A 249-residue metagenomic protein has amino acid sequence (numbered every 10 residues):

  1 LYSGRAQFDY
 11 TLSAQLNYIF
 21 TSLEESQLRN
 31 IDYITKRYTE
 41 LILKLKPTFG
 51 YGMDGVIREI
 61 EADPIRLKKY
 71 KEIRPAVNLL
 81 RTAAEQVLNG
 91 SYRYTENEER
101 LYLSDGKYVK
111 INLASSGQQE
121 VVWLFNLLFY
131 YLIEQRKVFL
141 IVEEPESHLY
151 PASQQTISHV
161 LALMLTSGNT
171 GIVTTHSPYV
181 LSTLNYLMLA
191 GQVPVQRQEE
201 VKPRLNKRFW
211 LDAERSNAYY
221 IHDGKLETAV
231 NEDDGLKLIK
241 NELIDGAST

Functional and structural regions predicted by a protein language model:
L1-K137, V160, K207-T249: Phosphate-coordinating catalytic segments in nucleotide- and nucleic-acid-processing enzymes
E143-P145: Walker B catalytic acidic pair
T156, V160-S167, V180-T183: Conserved helical "switch/dimer-interface" subregion of ABC/ABC-like ATPase nucleotide-binding domains
T170-T174: Conserved H-loop
T175-Y179: Conserved H-loop
S182-P194, P203-Y219: Conserved catalytic segment of ABC-fold P-loop ATPases
